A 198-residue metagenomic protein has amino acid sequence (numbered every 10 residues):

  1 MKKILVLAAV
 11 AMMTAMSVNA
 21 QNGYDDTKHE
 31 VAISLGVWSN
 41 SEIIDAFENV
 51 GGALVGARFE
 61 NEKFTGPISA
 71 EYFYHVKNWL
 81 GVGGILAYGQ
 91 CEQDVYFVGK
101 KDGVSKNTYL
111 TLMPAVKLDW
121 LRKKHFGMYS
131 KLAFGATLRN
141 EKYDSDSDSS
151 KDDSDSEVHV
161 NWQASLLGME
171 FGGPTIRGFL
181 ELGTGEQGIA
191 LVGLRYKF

Functional and structural regions predicted by a protein language model:
M1-K28: Cleavable N-terminal export/targeting peptides
I4, G23-V31, N78-V82, K124-S130 (+2 more regions): Outer-envelope beta-barrel architecture signal
A20-Y74, K197: Short glycine/proline- and aromatic-enriched beta-strand/turn motifs that initiate or cap beta-hairpins
N22, N40, I44, C91 (+1 more regions): Predominantly the C-terminal beta-signal and adjacent terminal strand-loop region of outer-membrane beta-barrel
T27-H29, E62-I68, K106-L112, F126 (+3 more regions): Residues that define the transmembrane beta-barrel architecture of outer-membrane proteins
S39-S41, G66-Y143, M169-P174: Gram-negative (and chloroplast) outer-membrane scaffold detector with strong preference for beta-barrel transmembrane
I43-G52, D94-K101, N140-K151, V192-R195: Outer-membrane beta-barrel translocator domains and adjoining extracellular loop/strand segments of Gram-negative
L54-R58, V98-S105, S149-D155, F179: Extracellular loop and loop/strand-boundary signature of outer-membrane beta-barrel proteins
